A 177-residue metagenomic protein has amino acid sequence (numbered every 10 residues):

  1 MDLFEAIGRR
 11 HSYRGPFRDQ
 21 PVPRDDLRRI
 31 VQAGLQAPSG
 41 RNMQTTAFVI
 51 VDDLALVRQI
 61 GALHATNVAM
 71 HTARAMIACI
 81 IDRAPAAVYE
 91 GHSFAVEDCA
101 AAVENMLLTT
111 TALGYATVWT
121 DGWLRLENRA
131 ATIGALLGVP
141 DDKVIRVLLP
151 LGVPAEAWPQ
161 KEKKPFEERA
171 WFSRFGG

Functional and structural regions predicted by a protein language model:
M1-A75, S173-G177: N-terminal amphipathic, basic helical "cap/leader" segment at the start of enzyme domains
A6-P21, V139, V144-G177: C-terminal helix-cap and adjacent tail motif
R14-F17, R58-Q59, D82-H92: Glycine/charged-rich beta-loop-alpha catalytic/anionic-binding loops adjacent to active sites
G34, I77, Y89-I133: Small-aliphatic-rich amphipathic alpha-helix that forms the alpha element of a beta-alpha
G40-M43, V68-H71, L137-D142, E162-K164: Solvent-exposed alpha-helices and their adjacent loops that cap or buttress functional pockets in soluble metabolic
A47, W123, V147: Residue-level "edge-of-site" marker
H71-A86: Acidic-glycine-rich active-site phosphate/pyrophosphate-binding loop
R83-A84, G122-L126, V153-A155: Acidic, glycine-rich active-site loops and adjacent beta-strand->loop/helix elements that engage anionic groups
